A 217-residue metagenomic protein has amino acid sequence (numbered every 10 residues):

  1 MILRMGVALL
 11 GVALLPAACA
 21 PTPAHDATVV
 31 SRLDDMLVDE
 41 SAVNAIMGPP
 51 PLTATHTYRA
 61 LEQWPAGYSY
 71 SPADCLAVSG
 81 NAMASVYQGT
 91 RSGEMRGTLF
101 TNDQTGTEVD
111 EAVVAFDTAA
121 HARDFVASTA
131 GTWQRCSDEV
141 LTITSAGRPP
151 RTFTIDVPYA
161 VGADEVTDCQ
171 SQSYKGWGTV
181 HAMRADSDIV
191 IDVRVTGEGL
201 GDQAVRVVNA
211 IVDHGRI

Functional and structural regions predicted by a protein language model:
L15-A18: C-terminal motif of bacterial Sec signal peptides marking the signal peptidase cleavage site
A20-R96: N-terminal "mature-domain start" segment
Y58, G131-W177: Short Gly/Thr-rich strand-loop-strand
M95-D124: A short acidic-to-branched-hydrophobic micro-motif
M95-T101, G178-A185: Short, surface-exposed beta-strand/loop micro-motifs that present aromatic residues
T107-D110, K175-H181: Short, surface-exposed coil-to-beta transition loops
V109-A112, R184-G197: Short, well-ordered beta-strand elements
D192-I217: Surface-exposed amphipathic alpha-helical segments
